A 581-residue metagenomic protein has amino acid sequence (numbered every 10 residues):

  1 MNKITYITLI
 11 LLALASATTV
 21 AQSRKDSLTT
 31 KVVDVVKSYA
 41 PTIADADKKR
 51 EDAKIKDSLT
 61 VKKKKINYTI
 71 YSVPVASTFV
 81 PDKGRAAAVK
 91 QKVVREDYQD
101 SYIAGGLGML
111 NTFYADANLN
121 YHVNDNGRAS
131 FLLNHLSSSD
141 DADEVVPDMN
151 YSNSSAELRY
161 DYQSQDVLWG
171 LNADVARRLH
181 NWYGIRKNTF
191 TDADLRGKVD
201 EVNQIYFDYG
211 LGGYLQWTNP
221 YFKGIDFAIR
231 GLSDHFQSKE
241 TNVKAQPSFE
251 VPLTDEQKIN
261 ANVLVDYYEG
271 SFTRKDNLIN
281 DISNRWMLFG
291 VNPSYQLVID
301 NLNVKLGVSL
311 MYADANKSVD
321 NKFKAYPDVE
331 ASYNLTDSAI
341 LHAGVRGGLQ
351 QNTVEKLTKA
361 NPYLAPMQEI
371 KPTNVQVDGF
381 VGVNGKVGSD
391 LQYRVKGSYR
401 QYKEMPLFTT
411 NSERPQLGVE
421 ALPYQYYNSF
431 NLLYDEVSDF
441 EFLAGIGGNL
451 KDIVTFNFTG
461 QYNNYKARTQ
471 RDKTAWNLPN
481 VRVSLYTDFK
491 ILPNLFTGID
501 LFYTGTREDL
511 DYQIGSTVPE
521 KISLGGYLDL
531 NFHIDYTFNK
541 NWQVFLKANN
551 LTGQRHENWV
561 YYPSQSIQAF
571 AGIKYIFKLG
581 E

Functional and structural regions predicted by a protein language model:
A21-V93: N-terminal periplasmic/intermembrane-space "pro-region" immediately following the signal or transit peptide
G84-A87, V94-I103, L107-D143, D148-S154: Outer-membrane beta-barrel translocator/receptor signature
D97, L107-N111, E144-S152, E201-F207 (+9 more regions): Short sequence motifs at beta-strands and strand-loop junctions characteristic of Gram-negative outer-membrane
Y98, I103, N303-G307, M311-Y326 (+1 more regions): Exposed, low-structure sequence patches enriched in small/polar residues
A117-Y121, F131, L158-Y162, L211-W217 (+10 more regions): Residues on the lipid-exposed face of transmembrane beta-strands in outer-membrane beta-barrel proteins
Y121-D143, Y267-Y268, N284-A315, K451-N464: Surface-exposed extracellular loop regions of Gram-negative outer-membrane beta-barrel proteins
S138-Y151, N172-N242: Flexible loop and strand-edge segments within Gram-negative outer membrane beta-barrel domains
D200-Y214, F227-D300: Outer-membrane beta-barrel transmembrane domain signature of Gram-negative proteins, especially the mid-to-C-terminal
